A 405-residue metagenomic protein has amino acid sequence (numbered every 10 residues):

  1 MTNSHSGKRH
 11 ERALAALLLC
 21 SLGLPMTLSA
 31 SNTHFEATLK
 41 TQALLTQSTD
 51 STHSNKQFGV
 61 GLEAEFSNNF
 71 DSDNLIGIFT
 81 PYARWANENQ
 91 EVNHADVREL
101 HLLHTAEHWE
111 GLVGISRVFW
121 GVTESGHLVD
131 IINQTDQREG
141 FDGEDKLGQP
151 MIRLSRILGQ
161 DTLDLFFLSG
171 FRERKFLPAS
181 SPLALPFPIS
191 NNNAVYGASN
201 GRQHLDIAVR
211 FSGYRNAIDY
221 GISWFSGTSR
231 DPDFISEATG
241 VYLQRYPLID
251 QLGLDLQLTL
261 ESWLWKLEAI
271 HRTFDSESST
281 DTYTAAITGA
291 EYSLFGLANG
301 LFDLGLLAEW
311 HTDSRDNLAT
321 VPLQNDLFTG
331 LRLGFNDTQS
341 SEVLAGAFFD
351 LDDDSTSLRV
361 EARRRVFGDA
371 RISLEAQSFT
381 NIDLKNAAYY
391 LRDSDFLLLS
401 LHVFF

Functional and structural regions predicted by a protein language model:
L28-F35, S67-G77, T105-L112, W120 (+5 more regions): Short loop/turn motifs that connect adjacent beta-strands in outer-membrane beta-barrel proteins
T33-T41, L75-F79, G111, L163-L165 (+7 more regions): Transmembrane beta-strands of outer-membrane beta-barrel proteins
T38-L44, T80-R84, S116-V118, L168-G170 (+7 more regions): Outer-membrane beta-barrel pore domains and translocons
S54-L62, N93-R98, K146-P150, I157 (+7 more regions): Residues that define the transmembrane beta-barrel architecture of outer-membrane proteins
L62-N68, E99-H104, I152-R156, V209-G213 (+7 more regions): Residues on the lipid-exposed face of transmembrane beta-strands in outer-membrane beta-barrel proteins
F70-L183, N216, N381: Outer membrane beta-barrel
L260-D350: Detector for outer-membrane/organellar transmembrane beta-barrel domains, recognizing the amphipathic beta-strand
S378, L391-F405: Outer-membrane beta-barrel "beta-signal"
